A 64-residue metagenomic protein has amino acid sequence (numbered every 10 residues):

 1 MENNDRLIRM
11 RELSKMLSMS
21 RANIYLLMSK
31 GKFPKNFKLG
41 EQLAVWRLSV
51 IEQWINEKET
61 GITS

Functional and structural regions predicted by a protein language model:
M1-L27, S49-V50, N56-E57: Polyanion-binding surface elements
K30-F37: Short, solvent-exposed alpha-helical "recognition" segments
F33, W46-L48: A generic structured-segment signal
F37-A44: Short Lys/Arg-enriched helix C-cap and helix-to-coil transition segments that create basic nucleic-acid-contact patches
T60-S64: C-terminal secondary-structure termini that scaffold catalytic or DNA-interacting sites
